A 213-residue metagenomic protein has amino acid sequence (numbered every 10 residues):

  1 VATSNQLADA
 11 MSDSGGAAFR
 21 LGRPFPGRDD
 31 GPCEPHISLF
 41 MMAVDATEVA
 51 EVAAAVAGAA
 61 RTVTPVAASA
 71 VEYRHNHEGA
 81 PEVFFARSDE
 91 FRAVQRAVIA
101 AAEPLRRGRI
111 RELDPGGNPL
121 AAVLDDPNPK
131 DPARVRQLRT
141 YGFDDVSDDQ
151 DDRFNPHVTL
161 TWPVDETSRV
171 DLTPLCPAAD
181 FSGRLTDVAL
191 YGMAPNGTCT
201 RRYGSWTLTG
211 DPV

Functional and structural regions predicted by a protein language model:
V1-S69, Y73-N76, S88-D187, P195-V213: Basic, often amphipathic N-terminal segments
E82-R87: Short histidine-centered catalytic/ligand-binding loop motif
